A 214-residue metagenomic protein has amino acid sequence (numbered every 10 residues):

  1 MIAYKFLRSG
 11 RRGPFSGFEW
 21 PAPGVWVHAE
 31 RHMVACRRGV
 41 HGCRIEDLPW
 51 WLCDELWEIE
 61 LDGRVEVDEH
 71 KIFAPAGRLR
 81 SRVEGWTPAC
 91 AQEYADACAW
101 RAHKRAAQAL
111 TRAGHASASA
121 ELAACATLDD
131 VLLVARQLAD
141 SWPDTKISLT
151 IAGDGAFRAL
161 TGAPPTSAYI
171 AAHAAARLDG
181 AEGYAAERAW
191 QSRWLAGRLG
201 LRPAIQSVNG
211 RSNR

Functional and structural regions predicted by a protein language model:
M1-R214: Short, glycine-biased loop/turn motifs at secondary-structure junctions and in low-complexity Ser/Thr/Pro-rich termini
